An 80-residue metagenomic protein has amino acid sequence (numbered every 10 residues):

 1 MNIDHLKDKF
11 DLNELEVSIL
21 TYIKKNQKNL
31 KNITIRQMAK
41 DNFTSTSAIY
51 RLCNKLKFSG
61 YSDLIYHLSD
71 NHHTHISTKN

Functional and structural regions predicted by a protein language model:
N2-I3, K7-T21, K25-N32, K40-T46 (+1 more regions): HTH-adjacent hinge/linker in prokaryotic transcriptional regulators
